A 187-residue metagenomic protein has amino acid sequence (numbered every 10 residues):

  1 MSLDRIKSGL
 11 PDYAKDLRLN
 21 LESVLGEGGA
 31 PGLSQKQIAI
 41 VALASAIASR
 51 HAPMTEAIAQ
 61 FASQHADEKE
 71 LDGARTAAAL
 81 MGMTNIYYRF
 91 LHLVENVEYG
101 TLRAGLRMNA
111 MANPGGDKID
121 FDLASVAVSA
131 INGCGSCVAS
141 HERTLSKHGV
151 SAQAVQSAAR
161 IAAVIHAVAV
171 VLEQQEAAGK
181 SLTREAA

Functional and structural regions predicted by a protein language model:
M1-A187: Hydrophobic alpha-helical segments
